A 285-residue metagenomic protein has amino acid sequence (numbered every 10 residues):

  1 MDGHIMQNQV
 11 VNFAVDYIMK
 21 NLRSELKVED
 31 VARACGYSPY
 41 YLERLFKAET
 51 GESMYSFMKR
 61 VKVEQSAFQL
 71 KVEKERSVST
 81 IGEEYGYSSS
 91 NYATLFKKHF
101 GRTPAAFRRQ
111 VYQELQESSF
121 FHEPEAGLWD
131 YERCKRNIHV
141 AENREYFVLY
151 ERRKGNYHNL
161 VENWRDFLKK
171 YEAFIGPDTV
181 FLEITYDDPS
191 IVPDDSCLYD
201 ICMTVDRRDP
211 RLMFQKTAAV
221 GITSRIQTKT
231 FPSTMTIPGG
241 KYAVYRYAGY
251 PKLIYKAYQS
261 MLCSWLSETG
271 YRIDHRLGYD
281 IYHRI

Functional and structural regions predicted by a protein language model:
M1-H4, N8, N159, A219-V220: Short, structured coil/loop segments at alpha-helix boundaries
D2-L26, S56-R76: A short, Lys/Arg-enriched amphipathic alpha-helix from helix-turn-helix/homeodomain DNA-binding modules
N8-V11, V28, I81, Y150-R152: Secondary-structure boundary/capping motif
A14, A32-C35, S66, G82: Small-residue (primarily alanine) positions within well-ordered alpha-helices, especially packing/interaction faces
E29-T50: Basic, low-complexity segments
Y40, R44-L45, S53-S56, E64 (+3 more regions): A solvent-exposed interaction/effector surface
